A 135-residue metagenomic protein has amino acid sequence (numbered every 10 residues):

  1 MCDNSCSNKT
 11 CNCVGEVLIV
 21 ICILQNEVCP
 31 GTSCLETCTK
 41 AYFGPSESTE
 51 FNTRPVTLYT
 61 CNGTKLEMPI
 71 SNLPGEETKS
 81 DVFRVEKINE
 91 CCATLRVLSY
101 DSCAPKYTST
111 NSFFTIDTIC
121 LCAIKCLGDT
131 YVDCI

Functional and structural regions predicted by a protein language model:
M1-E86, T94-I135: Short glycine-rich, low-complexity segments
